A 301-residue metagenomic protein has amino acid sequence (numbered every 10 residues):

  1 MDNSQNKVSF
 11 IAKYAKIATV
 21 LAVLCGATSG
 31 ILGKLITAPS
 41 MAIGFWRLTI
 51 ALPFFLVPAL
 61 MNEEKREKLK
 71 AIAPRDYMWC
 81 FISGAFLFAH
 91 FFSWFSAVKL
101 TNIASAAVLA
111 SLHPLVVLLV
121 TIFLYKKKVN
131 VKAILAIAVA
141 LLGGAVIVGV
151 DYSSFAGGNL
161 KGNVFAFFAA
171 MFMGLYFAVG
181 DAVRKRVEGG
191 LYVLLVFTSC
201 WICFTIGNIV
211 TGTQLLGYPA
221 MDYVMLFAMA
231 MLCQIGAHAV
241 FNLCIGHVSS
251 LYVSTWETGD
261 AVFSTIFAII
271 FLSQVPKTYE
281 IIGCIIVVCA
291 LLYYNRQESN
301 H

Functional and structural regions predicted by a protein language model:
M1-F45, A85, S93, F155-A182 (+1 more regions): Glycine-/small-residue-enriched transmembrane alpha-helix faces in small-molecule transporters and effluxers
M1-L21, A51-I82, K128-L135, Y152-K161 (+4 more regions): Membrane-interface interhelical linkers
I17, A42-W46, S105-V108, V131-I134 (+4 more regions): Signature of the 12-TM Major Facilitator Superfamily
I17, L21, W46-I50, I82-A85 (+8 more regions): Hydrophobic residues within alpha-helical transmembrane segments of multi-pass solute transporters/permease subunits
L21-T28, L32, P58, F81-L100 (+7 more regions): Hydrophobic alpha-helical transmembrane segments of multi-pass membrane transport proteins, especially secondary
I36, I43, R47, A97 (+9 more regions): Hydrophobic/aromatic residues within transmembrane alpha-helices of multi-pass small-molecule transporters
F55, F81, V129-D151, F204 (+3 more regions): Hydrophobic transmembrane alpha-helices of multi-pass small-molecule transport proteins
A59, H113-A138, V262-I281: C-terminal transmembrane-helix exit sites in multi-pass transporters
